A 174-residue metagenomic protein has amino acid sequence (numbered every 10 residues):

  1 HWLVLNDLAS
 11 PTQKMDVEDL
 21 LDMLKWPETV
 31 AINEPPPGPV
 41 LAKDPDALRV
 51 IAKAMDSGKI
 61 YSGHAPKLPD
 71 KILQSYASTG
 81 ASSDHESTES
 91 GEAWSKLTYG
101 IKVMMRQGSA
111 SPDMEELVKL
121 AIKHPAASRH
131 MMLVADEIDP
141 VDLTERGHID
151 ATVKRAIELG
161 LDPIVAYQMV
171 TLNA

Functional and structural regions predicted by a protein language model:
H1, V30-E34, Y61-G63, S83-H85 (+2 more regions): Hydrophobic faces of well-ordered beta-strands that scaffold small-molecule active sites in alpha/beta enzyme cores
H1-G58: Divalent-metal coordination cores built from histidine and acidic residues
H1-L3, P36-G38, A65-P69, E89 (+2 more regions): Active-site-proximal loop/turn and secondary-structure-junction residues that shape catalytic pockets, frequently
E28-T29, G58, S75-S83, T98-M104 (+1 more regions): Glycine-enriched alpha-helix->loop->beta-strand junction motifs that scaffold or abut catalytic
I32, K96, A166: Conserved, mostly hydrophobic/aromatic
V40-I51, P69-I72, A93-S95, P112-E116 (+1 more regions): Active-site-adjacent beta->alpha loops and helix N-cap segments on the catalytic face of soluble alpha/beta enzymes
A121-A174: His/Asp/Glu-enriched, well-ordered alpha-helical/loop segment that forms or immediately abuts the divalent-metal
